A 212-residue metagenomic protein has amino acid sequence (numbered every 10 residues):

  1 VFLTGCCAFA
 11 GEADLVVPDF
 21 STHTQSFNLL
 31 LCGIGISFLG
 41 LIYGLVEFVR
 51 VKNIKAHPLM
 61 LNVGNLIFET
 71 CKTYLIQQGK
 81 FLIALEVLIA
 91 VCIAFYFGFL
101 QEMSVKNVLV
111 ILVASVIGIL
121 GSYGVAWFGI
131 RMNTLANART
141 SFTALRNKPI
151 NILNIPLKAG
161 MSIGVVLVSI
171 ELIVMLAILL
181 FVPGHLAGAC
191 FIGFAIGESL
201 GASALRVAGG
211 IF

Functional and structural regions predicted by a protein language model:
V1-G11: N-terminal secretory/membrane targeting signals
F9-F212: Hydrophobic, small-residue-rich transmembrane alpha-helices and their short perimembrane loops in multi-pass membrane
